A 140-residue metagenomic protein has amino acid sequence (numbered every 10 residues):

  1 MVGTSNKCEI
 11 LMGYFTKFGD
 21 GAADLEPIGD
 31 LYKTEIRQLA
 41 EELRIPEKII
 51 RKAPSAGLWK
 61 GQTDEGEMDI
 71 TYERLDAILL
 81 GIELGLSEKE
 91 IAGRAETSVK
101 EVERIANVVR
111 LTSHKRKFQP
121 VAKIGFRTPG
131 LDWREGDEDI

Functional and structural regions predicted by a protein language model:
M1-I140: ATP/NTP-dependent adenylation/nucleotidyl-transfer catalytic domains that generate, transfer, or process NMP-activated
